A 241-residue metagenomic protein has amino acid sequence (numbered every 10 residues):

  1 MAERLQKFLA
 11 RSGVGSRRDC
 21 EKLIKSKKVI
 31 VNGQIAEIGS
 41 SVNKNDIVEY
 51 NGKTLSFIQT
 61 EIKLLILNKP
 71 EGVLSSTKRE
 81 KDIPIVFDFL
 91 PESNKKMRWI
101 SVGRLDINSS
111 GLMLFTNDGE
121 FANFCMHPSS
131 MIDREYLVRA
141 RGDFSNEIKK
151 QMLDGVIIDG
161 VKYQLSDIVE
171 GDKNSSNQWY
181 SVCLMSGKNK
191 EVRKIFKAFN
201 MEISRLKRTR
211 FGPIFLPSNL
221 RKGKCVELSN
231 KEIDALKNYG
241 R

Functional and structural regions predicted by a protein language model:
M1-R241: Basic, flexible Lys/Arg- and Gly-enriched helix-loop patches that mediate nucleic-acid binding at interfaces with rRNA
